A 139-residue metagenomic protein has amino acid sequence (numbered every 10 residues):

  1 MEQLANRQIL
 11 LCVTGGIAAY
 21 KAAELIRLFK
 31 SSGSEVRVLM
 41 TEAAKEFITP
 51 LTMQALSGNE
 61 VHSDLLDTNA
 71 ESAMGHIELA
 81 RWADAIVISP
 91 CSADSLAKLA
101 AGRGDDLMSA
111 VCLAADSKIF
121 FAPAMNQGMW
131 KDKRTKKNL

Functional and structural regions predicted by a protein language model:
M1-L139: A cross-family phosphate/adenosyl-ligand binding-site feature
